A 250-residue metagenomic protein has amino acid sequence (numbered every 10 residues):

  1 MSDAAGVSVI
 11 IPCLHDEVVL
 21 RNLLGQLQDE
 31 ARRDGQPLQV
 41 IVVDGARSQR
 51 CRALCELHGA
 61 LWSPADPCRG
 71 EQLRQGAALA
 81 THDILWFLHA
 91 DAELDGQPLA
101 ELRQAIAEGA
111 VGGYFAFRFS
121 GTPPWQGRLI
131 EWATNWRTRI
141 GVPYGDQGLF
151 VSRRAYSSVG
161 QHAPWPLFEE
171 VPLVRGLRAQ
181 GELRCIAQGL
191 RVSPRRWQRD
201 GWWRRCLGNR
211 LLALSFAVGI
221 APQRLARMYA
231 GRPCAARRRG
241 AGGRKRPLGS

Functional and structural regions predicted by a protein language model:
M1-D3, R175-S250: Hydrophobic helical membrane-anchoring modules
G6-S8, Q39, P172: Cell-envelope/extracellular polymer assembly enzymes that use nucleotide-activated donors
H15-A31: Short, well-formed alpha-helical segments that are part of the catalytic scaffolds of diverse glycosyltransferases
V42-R52, A92: A conserved acidic beta->alpha catalytic loop
P64-A80: Glycine-rich, basic loop-to-helix element that forms the pyrophosphate-binding segment of sugar-nucleotide handling
L85: Short aromatic/hydrophobic "clamp" motif used to bind/position activated sugar donors
G96-W125: Conserved donor NDP-sugar-binding/catalytic core segment of glycosyltransferases
L167-L173: Acidic donor-binding loop at a coil-to-helix junction in glycosyltransferase catalytic cores that engages
